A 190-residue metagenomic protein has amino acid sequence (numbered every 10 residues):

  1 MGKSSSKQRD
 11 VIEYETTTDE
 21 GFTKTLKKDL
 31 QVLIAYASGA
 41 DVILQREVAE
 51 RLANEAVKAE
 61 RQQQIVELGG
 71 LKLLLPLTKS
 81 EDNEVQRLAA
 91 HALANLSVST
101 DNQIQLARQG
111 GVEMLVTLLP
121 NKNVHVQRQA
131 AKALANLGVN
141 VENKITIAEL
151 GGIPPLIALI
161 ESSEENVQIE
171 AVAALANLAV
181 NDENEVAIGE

Functional and structural regions predicted by a protein language model:
M1-E190: Long amphipathic alpha-helical tracts in eukaryotic proteins
